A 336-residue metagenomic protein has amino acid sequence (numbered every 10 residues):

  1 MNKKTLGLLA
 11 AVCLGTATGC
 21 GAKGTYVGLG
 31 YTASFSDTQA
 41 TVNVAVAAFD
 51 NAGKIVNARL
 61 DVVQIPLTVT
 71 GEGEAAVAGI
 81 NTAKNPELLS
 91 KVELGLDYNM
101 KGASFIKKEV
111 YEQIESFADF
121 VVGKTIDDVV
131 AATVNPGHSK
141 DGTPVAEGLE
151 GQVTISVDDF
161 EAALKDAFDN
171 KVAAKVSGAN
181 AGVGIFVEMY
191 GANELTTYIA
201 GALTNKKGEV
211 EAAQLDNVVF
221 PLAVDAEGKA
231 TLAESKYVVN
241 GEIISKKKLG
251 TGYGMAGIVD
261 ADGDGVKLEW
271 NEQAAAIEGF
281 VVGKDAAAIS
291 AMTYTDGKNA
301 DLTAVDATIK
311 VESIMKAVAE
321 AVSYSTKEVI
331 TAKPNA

Functional and structural regions predicted by a protein language model:
M1-A22: Sec-dependent N-terminal signal peptides of Gram-positive bacterial secreted proteins and lipoproteins
G24-A181, G191-N335: Active-site- and interface-proximal helix/loop "cap" or "latch" segments in soluble metabolic and energy-transducing
